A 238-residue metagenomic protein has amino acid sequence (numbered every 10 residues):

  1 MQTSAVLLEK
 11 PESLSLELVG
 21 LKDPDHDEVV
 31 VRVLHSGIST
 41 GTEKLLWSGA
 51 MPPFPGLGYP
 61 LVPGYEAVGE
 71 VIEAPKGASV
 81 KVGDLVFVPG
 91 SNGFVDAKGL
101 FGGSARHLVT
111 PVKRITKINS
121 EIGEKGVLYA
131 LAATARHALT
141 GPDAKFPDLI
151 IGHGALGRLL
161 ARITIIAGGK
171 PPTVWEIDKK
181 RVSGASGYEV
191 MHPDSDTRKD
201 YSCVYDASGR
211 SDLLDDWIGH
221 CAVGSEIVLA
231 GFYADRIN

Functional and structural regions predicted by a protein language model:
K22-I38, A50-N92, E121: Glycine-rich beta-strand-centered segment in the early N-terminal region that forms part of a ligand/cofactor-binding
P75, S91, S208-G209, L213 (+1 more regions): Short glycine-/small-residue-rich Rossmann-like dinucleotide-binding loops
V86-I151: NAD(P)H dinucleotide-binding glycine-rich loop of Rossmann-like/cofactor-binding domains, especially the beta1-alpha1
I122-D194: Mid-domain Rossmann-like dinucleotide-binding core that forms the NAD(H)/NADP(H) cofactor-binding site
P142, S208, H220-A222: A generic alpha-to-beta junction signature in SAM-dependent methyltransferases
D196-V204: A short acidic, Gly/Pro-enriched loop at the edge of an enzyme's catalytic core that lines a small-molecule cofactor
D212-N238: Glycine-rich phosphate-binding loop and adjacent beta-alpha segment of Rossmann(oid) nucleotide-cofactor-binding
